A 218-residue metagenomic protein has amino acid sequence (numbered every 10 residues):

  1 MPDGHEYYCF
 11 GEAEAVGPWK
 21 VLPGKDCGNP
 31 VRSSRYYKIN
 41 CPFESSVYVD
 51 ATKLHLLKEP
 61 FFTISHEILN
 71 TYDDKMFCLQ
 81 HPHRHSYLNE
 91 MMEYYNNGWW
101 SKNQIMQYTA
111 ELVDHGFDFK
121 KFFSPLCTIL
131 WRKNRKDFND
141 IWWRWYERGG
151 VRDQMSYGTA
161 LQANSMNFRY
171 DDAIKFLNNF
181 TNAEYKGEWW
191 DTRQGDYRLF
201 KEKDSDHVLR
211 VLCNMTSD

Functional and structural regions predicted by a protein language model:
M1-G4, P18-W19, C27-S33, Y37 (+5 more regions): Catalytic phosphate/metal-binding cores of nucleic-acid and nucleotide-processing enzymes, i.e., regions that mediate
M1-S45, R148-R152, N164-S165, R198 (+1 more regions): N-terminal anchoring/stem segment of glycosyltransferases
G4-E6, E44-S45, D74-K75, P125-T128: Short, surface-exposed beta-edge/turn micro-motifs
F10, L22-G24, L79-Q80, D171-A173: Conserved beta-strand termini and adjacent loop/short-helix elements that scaffold enzyme active sites in alpha/beta
F10-E12, A51, K133: Structural motif
S45-L56: Short beta-strand-to-loop acidic/aromatic patch adjacent to the donor-nucleotide binding site
L57-Y95: Conserved donor-nucleotide/metal-binding helix-loop-beta segment in metal-dependent transferases, i.e., the alpha-helix
N96-R210: Catalytic core and acceptor-binding pocket of nucleotide-sugar-dependent glycosyltransferases
